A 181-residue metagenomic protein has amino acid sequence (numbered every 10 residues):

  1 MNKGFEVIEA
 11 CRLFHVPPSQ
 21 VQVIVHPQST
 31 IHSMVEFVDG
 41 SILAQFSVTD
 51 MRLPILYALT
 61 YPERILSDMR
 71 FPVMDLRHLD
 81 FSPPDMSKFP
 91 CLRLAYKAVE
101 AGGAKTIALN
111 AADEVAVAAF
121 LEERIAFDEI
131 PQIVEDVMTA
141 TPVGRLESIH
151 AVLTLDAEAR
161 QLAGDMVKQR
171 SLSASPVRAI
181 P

Functional and structural regions predicted by a protein language model:
M1-P181: Catalytic, metal-anchored helix/loop core of enzyme active sites in primary metabolism
